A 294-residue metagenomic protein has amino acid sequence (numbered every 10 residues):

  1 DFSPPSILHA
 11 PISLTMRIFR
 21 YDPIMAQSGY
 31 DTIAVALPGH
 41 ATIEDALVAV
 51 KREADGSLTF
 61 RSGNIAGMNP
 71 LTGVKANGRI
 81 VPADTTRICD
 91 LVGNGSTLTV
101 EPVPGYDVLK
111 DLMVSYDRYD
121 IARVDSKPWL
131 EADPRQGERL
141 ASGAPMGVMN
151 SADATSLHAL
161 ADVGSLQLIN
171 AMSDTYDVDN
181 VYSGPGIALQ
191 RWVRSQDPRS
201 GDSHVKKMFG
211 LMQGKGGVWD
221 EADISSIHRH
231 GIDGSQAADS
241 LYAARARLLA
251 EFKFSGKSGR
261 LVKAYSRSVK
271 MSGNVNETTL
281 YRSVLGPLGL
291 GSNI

Functional and structural regions predicted by a protein language model:
D1-I294: Signature of N-terminal electron-transfer/Fe-S-associated modules in redox systems
